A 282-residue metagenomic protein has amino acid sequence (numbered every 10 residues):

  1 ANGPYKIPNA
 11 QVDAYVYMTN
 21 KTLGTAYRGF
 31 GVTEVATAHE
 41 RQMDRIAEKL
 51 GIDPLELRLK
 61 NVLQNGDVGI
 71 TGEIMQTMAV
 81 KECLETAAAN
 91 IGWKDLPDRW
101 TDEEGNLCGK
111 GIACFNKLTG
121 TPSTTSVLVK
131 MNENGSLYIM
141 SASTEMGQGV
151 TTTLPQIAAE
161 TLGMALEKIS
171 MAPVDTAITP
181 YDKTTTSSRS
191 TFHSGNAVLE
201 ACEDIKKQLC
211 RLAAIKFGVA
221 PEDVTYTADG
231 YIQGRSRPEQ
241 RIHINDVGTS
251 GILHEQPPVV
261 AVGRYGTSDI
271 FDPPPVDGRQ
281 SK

Functional and structural regions predicted by a protein language model:
A1-Q64, C202: Mobile "lid/hinge" segments at catalytic clefts and subdomain interfaces of large enzymes
A1-Y5, L50, E56-L162, V174-K282: Cofactor-centric catalytic regions
E167-P173: Generic long, charged, amphipathic alpha-helical segments
